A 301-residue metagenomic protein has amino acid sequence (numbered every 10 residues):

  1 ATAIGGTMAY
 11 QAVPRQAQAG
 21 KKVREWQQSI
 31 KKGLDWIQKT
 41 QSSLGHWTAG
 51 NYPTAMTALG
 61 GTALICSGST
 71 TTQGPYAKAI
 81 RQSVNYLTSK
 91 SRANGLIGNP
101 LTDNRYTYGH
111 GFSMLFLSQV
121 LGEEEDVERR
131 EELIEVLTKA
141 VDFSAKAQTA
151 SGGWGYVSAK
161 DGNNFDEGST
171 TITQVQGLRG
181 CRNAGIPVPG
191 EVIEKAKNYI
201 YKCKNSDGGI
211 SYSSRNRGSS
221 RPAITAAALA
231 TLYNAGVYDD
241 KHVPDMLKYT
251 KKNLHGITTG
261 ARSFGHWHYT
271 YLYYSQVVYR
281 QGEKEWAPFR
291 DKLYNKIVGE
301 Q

Functional and structural regions predicted by a protein language model:
A1-K32, H46-A79, R92-E194, K202-L293: An alpha-helical repeat/solenoid feature that recognizes helix-turn-helix modules
Q38-Q41: Large, well-folded core regions of big proteins
E300-Q301: Short, intrinsically disordered, charge-balanced linker/junction segments flanking boundaries in proteins
